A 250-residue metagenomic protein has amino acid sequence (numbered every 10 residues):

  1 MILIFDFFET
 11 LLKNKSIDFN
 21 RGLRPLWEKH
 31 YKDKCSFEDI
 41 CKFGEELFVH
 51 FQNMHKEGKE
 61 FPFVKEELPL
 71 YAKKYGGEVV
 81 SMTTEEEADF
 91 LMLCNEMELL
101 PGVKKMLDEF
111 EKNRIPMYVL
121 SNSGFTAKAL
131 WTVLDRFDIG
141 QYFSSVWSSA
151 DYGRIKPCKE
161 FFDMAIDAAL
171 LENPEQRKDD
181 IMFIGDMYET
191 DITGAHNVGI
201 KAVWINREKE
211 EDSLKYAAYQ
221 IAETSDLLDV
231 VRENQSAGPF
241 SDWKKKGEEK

Functional and structural regions predicted by a protein language model:
M1-E46: Active-site neighborhood of HAD-like aspartate-dependent phosphohydrolases
M1-L3, K13-N14, E38, K104 (+2 more regions): Asp-based, Mg2+/Mn2+-dependent phosphohydrolase catalytic module
I4-F5, E46-V49, T83-E87, D108-E111 (+1 more regions): A short alpha-helix capping/helix-coil boundary motif
K15-N20, N53-E60, A127-K128: Short, flexible/disordered intra-domain loops and linkers
F19-E28, V64-P69, A127, W131: An amphipathic alpha-helix signature
E46-A88: A metal-dependent, Asp-based hydrolase signature
F48-F63, L91-P101, K156-F161, K201: Short amphipathic alpha-helical segments at helix boundaries and their inter-helical linkers
F61-K65, G77-V80, A88-Y118: Short, acidic loop-to-helix structural element flanking the phosphoryl-transfer center in phosphate-processing enzymes
